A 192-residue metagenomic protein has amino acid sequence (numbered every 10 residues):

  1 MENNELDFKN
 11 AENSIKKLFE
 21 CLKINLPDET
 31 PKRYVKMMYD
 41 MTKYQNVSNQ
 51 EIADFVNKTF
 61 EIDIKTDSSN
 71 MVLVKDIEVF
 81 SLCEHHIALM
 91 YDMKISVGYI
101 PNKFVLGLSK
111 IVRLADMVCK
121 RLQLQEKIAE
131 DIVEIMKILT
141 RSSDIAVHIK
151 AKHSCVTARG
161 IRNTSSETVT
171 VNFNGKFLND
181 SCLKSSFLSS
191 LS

Functional and structural regions predicted by a protein language model:
M1-S192: A domain-level signal for the structural core that forms small-molecule/cofactor-binding pockets and catalytic centers
